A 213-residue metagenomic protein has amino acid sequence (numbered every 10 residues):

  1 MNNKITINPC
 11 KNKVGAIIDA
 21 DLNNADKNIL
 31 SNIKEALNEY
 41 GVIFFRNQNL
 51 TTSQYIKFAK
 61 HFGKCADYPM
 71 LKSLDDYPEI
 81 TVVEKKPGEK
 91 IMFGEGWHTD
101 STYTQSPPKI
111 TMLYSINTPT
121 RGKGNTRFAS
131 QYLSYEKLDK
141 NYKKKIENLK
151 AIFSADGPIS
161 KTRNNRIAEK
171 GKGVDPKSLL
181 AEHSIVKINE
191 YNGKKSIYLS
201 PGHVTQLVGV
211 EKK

Functional and structural regions predicted by a protein language model:
N2-K213: Non-heme Fe(II) oxygenase catalytic core, chiefly the N-lobe of the double-stranded beta-helix
